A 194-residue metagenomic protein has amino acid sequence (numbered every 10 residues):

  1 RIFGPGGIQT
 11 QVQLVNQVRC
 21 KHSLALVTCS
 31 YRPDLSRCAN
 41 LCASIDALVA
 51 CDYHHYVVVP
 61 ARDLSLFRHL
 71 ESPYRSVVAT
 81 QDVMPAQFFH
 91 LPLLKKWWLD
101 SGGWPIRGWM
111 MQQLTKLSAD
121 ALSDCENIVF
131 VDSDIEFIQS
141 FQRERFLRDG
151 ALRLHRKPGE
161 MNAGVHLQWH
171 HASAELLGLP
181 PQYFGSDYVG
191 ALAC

Functional and structural regions predicted by a protein language model:
I2-P92: N-terminal anchoring/stem segment of glycosyltransferases
V27-D34, C38, P105-Q112, G190-C194: Aromatic-acidic/polar surface patches that form glycan- and anion
L70-A121: Active-site-proximal specificity loops/subdomain of glycosyltransferases
I128: Short aromatic/hydrophobic "clamp" motif used to bind/position activated sugar donors
D132-E136: The conserved acidic donor/metal-binding loop of glycosyltransferases
I138-C194: Conserved catalytic core of nucleotide-sugar-dependent glycosyltransferases
